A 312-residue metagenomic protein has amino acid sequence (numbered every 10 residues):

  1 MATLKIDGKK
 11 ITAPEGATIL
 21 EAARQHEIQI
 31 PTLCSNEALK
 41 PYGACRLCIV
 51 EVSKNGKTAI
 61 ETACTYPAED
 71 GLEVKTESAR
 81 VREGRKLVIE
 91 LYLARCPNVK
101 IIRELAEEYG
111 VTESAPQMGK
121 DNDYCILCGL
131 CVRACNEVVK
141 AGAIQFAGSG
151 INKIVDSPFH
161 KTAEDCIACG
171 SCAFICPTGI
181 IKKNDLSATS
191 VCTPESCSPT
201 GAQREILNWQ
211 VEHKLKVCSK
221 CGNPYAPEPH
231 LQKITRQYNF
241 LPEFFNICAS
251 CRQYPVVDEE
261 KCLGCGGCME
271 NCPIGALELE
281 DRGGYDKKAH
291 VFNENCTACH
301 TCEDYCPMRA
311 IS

Functional and structural regions predicted by a protein language model:
K10-A17: Short, contiguous acidic and Ser/Thr-rich linear segments
A17-E21, P67: Short, structural beta-strand-to-alpha-helix junction motif
L20-V52: A basic, amphipathic helix-loop patch mediating RNA/tRNA/ribosome contacts
C45, C125, C218-C221, C248 (+4 more regions): Short cysteine-rich clusters marking metal-coordination/redox-active sites
K57-A168, F174, G179-C192, C197-R252: Fe-S ferredoxin-like electron-transfer domains and their immediately adjacent linker/connector regions across
I144, C172, I181-K182, C268 (+3 more regions): Short hydrophobic beta-strand motif reused across regulatory alpha/beta modules
C248-P255, H300-Y305, S312: Short metal-binding segments enriched for Cys and/or His
